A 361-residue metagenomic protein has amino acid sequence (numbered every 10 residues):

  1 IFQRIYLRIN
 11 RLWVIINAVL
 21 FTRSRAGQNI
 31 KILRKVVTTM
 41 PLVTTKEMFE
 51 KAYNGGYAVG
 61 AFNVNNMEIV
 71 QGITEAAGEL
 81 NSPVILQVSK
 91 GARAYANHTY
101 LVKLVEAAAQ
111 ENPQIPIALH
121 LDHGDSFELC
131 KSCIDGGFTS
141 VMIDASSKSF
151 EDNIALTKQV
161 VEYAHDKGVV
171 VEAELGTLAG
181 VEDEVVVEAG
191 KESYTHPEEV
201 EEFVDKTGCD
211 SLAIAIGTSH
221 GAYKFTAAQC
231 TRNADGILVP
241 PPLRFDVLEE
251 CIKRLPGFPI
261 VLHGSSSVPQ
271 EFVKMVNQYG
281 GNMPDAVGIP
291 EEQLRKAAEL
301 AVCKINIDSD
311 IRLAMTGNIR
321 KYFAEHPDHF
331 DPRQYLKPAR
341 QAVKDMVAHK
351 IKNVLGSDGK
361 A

Functional and structural regions predicted by a protein language model:
T39-V59: N-terminal amphipathic alpha-helix/helix-capping segment at the start of soluble metabolic enzymes
T45-F49, M67-Q87, G91, Y100-Q114 (+5 more regions): Alpha/beta enzyme core
G60-N66, L119-G124, A145, P259-F272 (+1 more regions): Histidine-centered catalytic micro-motifs
N277-Q278, I289-A361: C-terminal alpha-helical cap/extension of soluble enzyme domains
